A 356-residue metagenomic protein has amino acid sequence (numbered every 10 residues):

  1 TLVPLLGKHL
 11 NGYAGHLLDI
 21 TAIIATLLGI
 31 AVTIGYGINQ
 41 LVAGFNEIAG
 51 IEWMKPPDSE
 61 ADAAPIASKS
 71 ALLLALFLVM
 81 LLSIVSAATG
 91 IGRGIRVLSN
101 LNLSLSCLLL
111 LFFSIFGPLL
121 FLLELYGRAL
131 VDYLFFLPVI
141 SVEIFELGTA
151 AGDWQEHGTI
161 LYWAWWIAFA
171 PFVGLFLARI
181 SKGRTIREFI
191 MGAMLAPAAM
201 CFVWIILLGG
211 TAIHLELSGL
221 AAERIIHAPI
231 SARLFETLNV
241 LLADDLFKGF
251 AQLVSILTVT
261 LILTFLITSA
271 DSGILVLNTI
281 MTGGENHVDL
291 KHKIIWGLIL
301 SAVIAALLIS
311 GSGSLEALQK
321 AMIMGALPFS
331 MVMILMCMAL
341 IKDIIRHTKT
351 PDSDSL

Functional and structural regions predicted by a protein language model:
T1-Y13, R93, L215-D245, G273-E285 (+1 more regions): Flexible loop linkers connecting adjacent transmembrane helices in multi-pass alpha-helical membrane transporters
L10-I20, W53-L72, E188-G192, G283-W296: Membrane-interface alpha-helices at helix entry/exit sites of multi-pass transporters
A25-A31, G297-L307: A generic, lipid-embedded transmembrane alpha helix
A25-R184, M191, A196-S255, L261-L263: Membrane-embedded translocation segments of transport machinery
T26, W163-A164, L290-I299: Select subsegments of transmembrane alpha-helices in polytopic membrane proteins, especially boundary-proximal
I91-G94, L177-R187, A270-K291, G311-L315 (+1 more regions): Alpha-helical transmembrane segments
S106-G117, M200-G210, L257-T279, W296-S301 (+1 more regions): Hydrophobic alpha-helical segments of multi-pass membrane transport proteins
L122, L147-G148, T159-I160, A168-R179 (+3 more regions): A generic transmembrane alpha-helix motif of multi-pass inner-membrane proteins
